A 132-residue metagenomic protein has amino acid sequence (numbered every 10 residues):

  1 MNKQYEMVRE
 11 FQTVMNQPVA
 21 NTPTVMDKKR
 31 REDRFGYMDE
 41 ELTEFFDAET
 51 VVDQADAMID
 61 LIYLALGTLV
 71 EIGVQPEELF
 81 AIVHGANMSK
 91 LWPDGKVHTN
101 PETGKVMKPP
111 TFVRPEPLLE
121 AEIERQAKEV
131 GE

Functional and structural regions predicted by a protein language model:
M1-M58, I62-E132: Flexible "arm" and connector segments at domain edges
